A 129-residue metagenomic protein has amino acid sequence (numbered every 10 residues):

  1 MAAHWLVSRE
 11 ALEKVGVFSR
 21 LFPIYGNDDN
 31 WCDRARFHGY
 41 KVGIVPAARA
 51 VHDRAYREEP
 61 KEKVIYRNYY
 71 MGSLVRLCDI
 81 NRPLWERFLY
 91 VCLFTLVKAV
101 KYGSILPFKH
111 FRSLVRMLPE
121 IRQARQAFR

Functional and structural regions predicted by a protein language model:
M1-G16, L21-R49: A short, conserved alpha-helix in the catalytic core of glycosyltransferases
G16, A35-R36, A55, P60 (+2 more regions): Short, function-defining helix-loop hinge/capping sites that tune catalysis or transport
G16-R20, A55, V97, K101: A broad detector of the eukaryotic-type serine/threonine protein kinase catalytic domain
Y25, A48, A55, K61-K63 (+2 more regions): A generic "cationic amphipathic patch" detector
D33, V75-R76: Active-site phosphate/pyrophosphate- and oxyanion-stabilizing loops and adjacent acidic/basic residues in soluble
F37-K41, V51-G72: Nucleotide-sugar-dependent glycosyltransferase catalytic core
V64-S73, D79, P83-R129: Non-catalytic, C-terminal membrane-associated alpha-helical segments of glycosyltransferases
